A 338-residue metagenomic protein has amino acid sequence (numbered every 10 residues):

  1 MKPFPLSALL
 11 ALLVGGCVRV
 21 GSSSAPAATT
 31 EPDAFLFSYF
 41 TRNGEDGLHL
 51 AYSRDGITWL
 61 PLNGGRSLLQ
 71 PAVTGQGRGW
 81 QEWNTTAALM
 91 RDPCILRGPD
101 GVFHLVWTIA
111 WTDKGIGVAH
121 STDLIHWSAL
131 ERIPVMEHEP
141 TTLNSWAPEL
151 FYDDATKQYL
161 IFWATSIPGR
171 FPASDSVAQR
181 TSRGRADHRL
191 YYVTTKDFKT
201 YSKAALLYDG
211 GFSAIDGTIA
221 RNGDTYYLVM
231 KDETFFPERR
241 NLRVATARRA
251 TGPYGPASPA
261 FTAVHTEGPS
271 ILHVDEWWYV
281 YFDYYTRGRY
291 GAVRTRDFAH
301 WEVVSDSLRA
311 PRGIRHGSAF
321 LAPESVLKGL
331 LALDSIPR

Functional and structural regions predicted by a protein language model:
M1-L6: Bacterial N-terminal signal peptides that target proteins for export
S7-G16: Bacterial N-terminal signal peptides
V18-R338: Carbohydrate-active catalytic/glycan-binding domains of CAZyme proteins, especially the secreted or lumenal ectodomains
